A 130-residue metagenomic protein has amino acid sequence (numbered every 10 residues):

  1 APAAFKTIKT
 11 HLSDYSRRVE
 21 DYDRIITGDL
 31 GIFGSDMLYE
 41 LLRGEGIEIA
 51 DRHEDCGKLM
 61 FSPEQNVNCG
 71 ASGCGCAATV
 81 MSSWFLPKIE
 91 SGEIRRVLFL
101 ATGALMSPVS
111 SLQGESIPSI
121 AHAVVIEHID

Functional and structural regions predicted by a protein language model:
A1-P2: Loop-centered beta-sheet repeat module
T7-D21, K88-I89: Phosphate/pyrophosphate-binding loops at sites that engage ATP/ADP/AMP, CoA/4′-phosphopantetheine, polyphosphate
D23-D130: Claisen-condensing/thiolase-fold acyl-transfer catalytic domains that form or cleave C-C bonds in fatty acid
